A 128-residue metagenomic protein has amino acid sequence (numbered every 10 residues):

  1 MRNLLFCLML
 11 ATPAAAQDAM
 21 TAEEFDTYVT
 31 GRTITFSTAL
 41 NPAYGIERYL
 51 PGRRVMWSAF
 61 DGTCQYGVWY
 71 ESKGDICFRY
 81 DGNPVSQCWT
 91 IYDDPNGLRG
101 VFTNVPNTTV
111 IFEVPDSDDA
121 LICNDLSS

Functional and structural regions predicted by a protein language model:
N3-P13: Sec-dependent N-terminal signal peptides
A14-Y66, S72-S128: Lipid interaction determinants
